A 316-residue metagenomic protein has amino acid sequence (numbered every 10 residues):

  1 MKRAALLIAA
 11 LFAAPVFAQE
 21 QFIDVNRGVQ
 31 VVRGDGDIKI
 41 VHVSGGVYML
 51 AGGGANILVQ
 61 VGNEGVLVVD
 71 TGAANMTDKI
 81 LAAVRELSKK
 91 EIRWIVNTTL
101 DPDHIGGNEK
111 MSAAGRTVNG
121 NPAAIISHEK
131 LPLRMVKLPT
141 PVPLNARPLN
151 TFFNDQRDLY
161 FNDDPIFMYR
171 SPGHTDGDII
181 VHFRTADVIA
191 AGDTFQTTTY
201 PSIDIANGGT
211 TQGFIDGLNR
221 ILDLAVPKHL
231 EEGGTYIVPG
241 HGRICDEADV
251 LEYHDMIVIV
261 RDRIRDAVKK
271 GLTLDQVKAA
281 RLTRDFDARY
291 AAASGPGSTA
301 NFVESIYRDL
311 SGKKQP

Functional and structural regions predicted by a protein language model:
A5-P15: Bacterial N-terminal signal peptides
L11, A18-Q30, P227-G234, R243-P316: Accessory terminal helices/loops
D24-H42: Short acidic, Pro/Gly- and aromatic-enriched capping/linker segments at domain boundaries
D37-E86, I180-F183, D187-G192: Conserved beta-strand hairpin/beta-sheet module of binuclear metal-dependent hydrolase folds, prominently
G46, Q60, D70, V84 (+9 more regions): Divalent metal-coordination and catalytic microenvironments
L50, A83-L87, M111-V118, H128 (+9 more regions): Structured segments of extracytoplasmic/periplasmic soluble domains in secreted or envelope-associated proteins
G65-V66, A73-N75, D158, P165-I259: Metallo-beta-lactamase
A82-F161: Active-site HxH/HxHxD metal-binding segment of metal-dependent hydrolases
